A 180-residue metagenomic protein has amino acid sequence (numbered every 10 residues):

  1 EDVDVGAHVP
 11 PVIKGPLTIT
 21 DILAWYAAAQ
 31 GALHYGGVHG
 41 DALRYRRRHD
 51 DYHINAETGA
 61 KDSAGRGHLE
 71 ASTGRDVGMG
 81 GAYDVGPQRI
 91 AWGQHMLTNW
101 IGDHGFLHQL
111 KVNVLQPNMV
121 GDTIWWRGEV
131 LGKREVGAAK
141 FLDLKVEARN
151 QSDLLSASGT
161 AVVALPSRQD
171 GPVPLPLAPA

Functional and structural regions predicted by a protein language model:
E1-H104, R168-A180: Hot-dog-fold acyl-thioester-processing enzymes
E1-V5, P11-V12, L17-T20, A24-Y26 (+2 more regions): HotDog/MaoC-like acyl-thioester-processing domains
R75, L110, E147-A148: Short, functionally important structural connectors and interaction interfaces within domains
D103-K111: Short, structured beta-strand/loop micro-motifs enriched in basic residues and often containing a Trp
V114: C-terminal active-site-capping segments
